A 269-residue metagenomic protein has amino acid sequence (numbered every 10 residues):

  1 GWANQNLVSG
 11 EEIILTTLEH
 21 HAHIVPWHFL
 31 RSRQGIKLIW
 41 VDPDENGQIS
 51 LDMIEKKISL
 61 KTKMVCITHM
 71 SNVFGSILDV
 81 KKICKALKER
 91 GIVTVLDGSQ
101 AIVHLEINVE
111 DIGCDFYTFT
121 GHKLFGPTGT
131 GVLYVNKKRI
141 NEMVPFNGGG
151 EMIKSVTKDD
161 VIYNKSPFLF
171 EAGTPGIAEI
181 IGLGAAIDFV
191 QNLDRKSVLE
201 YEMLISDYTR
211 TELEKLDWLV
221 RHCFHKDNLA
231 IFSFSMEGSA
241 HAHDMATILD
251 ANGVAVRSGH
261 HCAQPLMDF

Functional and structural regions predicted by a protein language model:
G1-F269: Pyridoxal 5′-phosphate
